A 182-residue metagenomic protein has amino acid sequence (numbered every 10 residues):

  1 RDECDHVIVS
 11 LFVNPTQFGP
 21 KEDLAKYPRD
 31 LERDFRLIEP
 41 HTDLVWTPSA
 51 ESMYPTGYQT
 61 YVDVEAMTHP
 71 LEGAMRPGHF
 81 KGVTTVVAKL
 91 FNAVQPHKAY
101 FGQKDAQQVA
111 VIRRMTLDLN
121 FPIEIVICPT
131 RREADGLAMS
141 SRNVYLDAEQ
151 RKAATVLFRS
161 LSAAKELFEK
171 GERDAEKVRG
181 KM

Functional and structural regions predicted by a protein language model:
R1-M182: Nucleotidyltransferase catalytic core that binds NTPs
